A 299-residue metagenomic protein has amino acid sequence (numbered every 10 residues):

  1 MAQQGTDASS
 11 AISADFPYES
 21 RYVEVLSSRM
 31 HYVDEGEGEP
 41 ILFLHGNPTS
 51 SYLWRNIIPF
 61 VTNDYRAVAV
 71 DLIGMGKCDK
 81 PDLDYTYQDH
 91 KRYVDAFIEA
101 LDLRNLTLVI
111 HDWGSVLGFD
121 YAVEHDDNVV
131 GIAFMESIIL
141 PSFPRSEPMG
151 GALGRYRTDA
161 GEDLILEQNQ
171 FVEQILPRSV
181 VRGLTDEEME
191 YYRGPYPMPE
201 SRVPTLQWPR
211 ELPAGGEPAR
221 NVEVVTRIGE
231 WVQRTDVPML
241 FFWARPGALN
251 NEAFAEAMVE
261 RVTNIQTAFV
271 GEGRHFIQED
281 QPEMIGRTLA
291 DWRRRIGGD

Functional and structural regions predicted by a protein language model:
Q4-R21, S28-Y32, P40, V68 (+5 more regions): Flexible "cap/lid" subdomain of the alpha/beta-hydrolase fold that forms the substrate-access gate
D34-K77: Conserved HGGG/HGGXW glycine-rich cap/lid loop of the alpha/beta-hydrolase fold
S50-S51, V116, G273-R274: A short, glycine- and basic residue-enriched loop/turn that sits immediately adjacent to a domain's principal
G273-G286: Catalytic histidine-centered segment of alpha/beta-hydrolase-like enzymes
